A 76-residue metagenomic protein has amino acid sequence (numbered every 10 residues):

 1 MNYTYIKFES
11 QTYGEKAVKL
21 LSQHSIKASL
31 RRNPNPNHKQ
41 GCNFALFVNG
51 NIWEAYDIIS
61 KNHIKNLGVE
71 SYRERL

Functional and structural regions predicted by a protein language model:
M1-L76: Positively charged, small/polar-rich N-terminal and surface patches that mediate targeting and assembly and bind
